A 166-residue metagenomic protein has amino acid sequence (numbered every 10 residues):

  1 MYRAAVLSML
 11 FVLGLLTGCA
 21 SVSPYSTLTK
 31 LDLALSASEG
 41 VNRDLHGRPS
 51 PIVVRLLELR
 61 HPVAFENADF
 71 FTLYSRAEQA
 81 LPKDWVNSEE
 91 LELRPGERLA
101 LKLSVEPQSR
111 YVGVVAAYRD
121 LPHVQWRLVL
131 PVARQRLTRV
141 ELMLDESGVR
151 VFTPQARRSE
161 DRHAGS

Functional and structural regions predicted by a protein language model:
M1-M9: Bacterial N-terminal signal peptides that target proteins for export
L15-G18: C-terminal motif of bacterial Sec signal peptides marking the signal peptidase cleavage site
A20-S23: Bacterial signal peptide processing site
A34-L45: Short amphipathic, basic-aromatic surface patches that mediate peripheral association with negatively charged
S38-G40, P131-S166: Extracellular beta-sheet/turn segments enriched in Thr/Pro/Gly and aliphatic residues
H46-R55: Short coil-to-beta strand junction motifs in C2/discoidin
A68-V105: Tryptophan-paired
S109-R119: A short, solvent-exposed beta-strand micro-motif common in secreted/extracellular proteins
